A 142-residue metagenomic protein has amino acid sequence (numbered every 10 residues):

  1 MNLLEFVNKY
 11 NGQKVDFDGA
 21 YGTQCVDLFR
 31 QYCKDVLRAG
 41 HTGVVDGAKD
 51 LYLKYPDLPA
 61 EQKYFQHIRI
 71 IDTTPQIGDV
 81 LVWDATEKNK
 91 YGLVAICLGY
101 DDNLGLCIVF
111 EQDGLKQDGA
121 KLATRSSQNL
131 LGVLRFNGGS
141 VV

Functional and structural regions predicted by a protein language model:
M1-P56: N-terminal capping segments
N2-D16, K90-V142: Aromatic- and glycine-rich peptidoglycan recognition patches
V7, V15, V26, V36 (+7 more regions): Extended aliphatic helical segments
V45-Q117: ...with weaker cross-activation on analogous glycine-rich loops/strands in unrelated enzymes
